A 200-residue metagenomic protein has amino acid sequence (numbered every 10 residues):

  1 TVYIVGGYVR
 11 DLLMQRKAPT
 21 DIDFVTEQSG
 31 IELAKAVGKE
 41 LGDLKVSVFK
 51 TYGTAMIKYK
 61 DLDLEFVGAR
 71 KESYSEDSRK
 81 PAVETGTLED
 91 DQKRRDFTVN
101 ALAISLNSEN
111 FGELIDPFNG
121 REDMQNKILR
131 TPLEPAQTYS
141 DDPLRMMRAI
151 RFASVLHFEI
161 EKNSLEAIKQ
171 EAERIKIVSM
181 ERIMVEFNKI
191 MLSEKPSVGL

Functional and structural regions predicted by a protein language model:
T1-L200: Catalytic cores of the polymerase beta-like nucleotidyltransferase superfamily and closely associated nucleotide
